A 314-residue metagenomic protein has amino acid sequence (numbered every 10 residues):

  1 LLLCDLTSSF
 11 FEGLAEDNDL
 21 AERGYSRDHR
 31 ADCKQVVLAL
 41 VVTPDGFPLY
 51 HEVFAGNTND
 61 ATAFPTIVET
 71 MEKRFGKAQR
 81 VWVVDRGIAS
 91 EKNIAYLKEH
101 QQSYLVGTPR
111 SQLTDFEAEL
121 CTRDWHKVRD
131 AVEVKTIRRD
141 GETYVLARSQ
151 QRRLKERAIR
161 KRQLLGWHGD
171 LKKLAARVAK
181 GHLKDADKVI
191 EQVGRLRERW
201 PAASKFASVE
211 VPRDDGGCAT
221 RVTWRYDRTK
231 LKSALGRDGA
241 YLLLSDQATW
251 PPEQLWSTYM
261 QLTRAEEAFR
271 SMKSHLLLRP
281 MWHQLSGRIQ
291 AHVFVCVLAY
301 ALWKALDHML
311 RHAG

Functional and structural regions predicted by a protein language model:
L1-G314: Anion-binding and metal-coordination hotspots
